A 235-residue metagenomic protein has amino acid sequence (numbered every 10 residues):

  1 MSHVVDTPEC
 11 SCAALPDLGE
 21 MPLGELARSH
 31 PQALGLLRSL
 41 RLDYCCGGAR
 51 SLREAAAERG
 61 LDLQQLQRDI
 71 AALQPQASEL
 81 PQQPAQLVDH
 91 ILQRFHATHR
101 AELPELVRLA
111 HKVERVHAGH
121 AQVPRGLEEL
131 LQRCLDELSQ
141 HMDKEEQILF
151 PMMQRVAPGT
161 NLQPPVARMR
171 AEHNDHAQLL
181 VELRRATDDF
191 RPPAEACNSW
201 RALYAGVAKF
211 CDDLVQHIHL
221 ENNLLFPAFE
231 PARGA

Functional and structural regions predicted by a protein language model:
M1-A235: Small-residue-biased structural context
